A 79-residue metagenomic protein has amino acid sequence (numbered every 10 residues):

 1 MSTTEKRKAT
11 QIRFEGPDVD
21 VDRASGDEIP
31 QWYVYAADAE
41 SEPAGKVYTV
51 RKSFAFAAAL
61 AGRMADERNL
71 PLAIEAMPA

Functional and structural regions predicted by a protein language model:
M1-D38, E67, A73-E75: Short N-terminal "domain-start" leader segments that mark the transition from disordered tails or signal peptides into
A39-L60, M64, L72-A76: A short, exposed loop/beta-hairpin motif centered on an aromatic-Gly-Thr core
